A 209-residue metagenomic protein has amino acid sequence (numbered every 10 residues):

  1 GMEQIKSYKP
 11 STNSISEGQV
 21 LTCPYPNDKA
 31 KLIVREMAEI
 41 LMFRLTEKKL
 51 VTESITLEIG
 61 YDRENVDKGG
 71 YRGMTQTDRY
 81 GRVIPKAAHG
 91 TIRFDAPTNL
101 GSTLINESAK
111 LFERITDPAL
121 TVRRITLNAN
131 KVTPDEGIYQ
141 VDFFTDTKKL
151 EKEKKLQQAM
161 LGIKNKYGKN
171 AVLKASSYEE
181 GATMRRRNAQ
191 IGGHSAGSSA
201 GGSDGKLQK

Functional and structural regions predicted by a protein language model:
G1-A119: DNA-contacting surface of Y-family translesion DNA polymerases
V83-K209: Acidic, metal-coordinating catalytic segment for phosphate/diphosphate chemistry, firing primarily on the Nudix
